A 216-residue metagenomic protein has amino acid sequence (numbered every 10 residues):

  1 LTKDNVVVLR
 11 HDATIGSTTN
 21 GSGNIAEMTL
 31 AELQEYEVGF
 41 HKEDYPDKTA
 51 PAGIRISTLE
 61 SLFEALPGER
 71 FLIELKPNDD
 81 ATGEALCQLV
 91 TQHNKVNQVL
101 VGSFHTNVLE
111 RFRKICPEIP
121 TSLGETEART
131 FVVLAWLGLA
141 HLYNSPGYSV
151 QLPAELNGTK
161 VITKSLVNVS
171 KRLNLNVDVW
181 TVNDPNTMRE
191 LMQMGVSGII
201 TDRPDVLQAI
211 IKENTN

Functional and structural regions predicted by a protein language model:
L1, S103, T126-E127, V179-P185: Glycine-rich beta-to-alpha transition loops that act as phosphate-gripper elements at the mouths of alpha/beta enzyme
L1-K3, L72-E74, S197-R203: Short acidic catalytic loops
T2-K3, D80-A81, N107, P185-N186 (+1 more regions): Short alpha-helical
V6, H11-E118, L142-L173: Metal-dependent phosphodiesterase/phospholipase catalytic core, i.e., the His/Asp/Glu-rich active-site region
T14-I15, N20-G21, G124-F131, E155-L156 (+1 more regions): Short, acidic/turn-prone active-site loops that include or flank metal/cofactor- and phosphate-binding residues
R55-S61, A128-L139: Alpha-helical scaffolding within the catalytic cores of extracellular/periplasmic polymer-degrading hydrolases
Q98-L100, E118-E127, G198-D202, T215: Short hydrophobic/aromatic-enriched beta-strand-loop microsegments
V132-N216: C-terminal active-site rim and adjoining tail of enzyme catalytic domains
